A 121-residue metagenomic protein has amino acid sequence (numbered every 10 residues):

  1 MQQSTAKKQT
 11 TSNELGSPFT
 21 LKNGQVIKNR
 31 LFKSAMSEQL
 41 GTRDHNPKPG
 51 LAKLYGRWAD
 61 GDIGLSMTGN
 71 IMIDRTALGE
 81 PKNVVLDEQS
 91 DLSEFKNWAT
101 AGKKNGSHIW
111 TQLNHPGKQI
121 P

Functional and structural regions predicted by a protein language model:
M1-P121: Flavin-dependent oxidoreductase catalytic cores
